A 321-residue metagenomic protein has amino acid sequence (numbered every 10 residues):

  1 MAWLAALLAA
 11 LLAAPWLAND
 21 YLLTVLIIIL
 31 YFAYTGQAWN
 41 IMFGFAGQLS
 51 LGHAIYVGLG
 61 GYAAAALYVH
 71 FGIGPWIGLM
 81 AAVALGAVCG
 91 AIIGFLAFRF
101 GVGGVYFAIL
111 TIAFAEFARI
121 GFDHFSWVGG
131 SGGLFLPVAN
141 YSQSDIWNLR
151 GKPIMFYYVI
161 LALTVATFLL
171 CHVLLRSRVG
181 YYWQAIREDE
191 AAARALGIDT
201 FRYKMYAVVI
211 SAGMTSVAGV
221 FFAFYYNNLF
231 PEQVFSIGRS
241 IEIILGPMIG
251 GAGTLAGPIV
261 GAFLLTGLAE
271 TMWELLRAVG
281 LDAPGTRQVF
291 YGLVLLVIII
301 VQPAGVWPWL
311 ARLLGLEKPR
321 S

Functional and structural regions predicted by a protein language model:
M1-S321: Transmembrane alpha-helices and adjacent helix-loop boundaries
